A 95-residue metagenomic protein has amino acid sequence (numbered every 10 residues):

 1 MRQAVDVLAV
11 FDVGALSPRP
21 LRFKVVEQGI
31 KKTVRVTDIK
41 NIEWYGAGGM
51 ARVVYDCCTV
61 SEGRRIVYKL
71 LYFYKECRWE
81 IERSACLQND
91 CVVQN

Functional and structural regions predicted by a protein language model:
M1-N95: Cysteine-centric segments in proteins
